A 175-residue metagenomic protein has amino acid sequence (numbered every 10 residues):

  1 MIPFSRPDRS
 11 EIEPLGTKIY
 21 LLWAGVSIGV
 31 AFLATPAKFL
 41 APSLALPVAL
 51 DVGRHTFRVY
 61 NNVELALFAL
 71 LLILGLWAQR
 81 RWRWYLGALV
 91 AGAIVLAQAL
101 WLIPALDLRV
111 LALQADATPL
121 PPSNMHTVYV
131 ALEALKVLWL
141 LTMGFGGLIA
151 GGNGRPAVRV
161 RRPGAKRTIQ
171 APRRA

Functional and structural regions predicted by a protein language model:
M1-D8, P163, R174-A175: N-terminal juxtamembrane cytosolic/stromal segments of multi-pass membrane proteins
I2-A69, P104, L108-P119, S123: Interfacial loop at the N-terminal end of multi-pass membrane proteins
P7-G25, L74-A93: Interfacial segments of alpha-helical transmembrane regions
G25-G29, A69, I73, V90-A93 (+2 more regions): Generic alpha-helical transmembrane segments of integral inner-membrane proteins, especially permease/transport modules
V59-F68, H126-L141: Hydrophobic alpha-helical transmembrane segments
I73-Q79, F145-G152: Structural signal for the C-terminal ends of transmembrane alpha-helices and the immediately following loop
W77-T118: Mid-chain, well-packed structural core segment of small domains
R155-A175: Short, highly charged, low-complexity non-transmembrane loops/tails of multi-pass membrane proteins
